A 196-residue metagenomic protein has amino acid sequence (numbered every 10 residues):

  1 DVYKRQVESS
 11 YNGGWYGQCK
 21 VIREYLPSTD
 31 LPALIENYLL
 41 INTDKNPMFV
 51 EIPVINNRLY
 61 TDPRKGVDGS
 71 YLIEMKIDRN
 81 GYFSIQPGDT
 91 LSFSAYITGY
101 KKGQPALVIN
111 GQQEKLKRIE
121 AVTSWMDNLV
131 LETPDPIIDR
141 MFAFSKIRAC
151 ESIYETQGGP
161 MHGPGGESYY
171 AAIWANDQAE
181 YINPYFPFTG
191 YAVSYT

Functional and structural regions predicted by a protein language model:
V2-Q6, T196: Conserved small/polar residues in nucleotide/adenosyl-binding loops
R5, R23, L34-E36, D177: Generic hydrophobic, aliphatic-rich segments that mediate packing or membrane embedding
R5, S10-T29: Low-complexity, acidic Ser/Thr/Pro/Gly-rich terminal tails and inter-domain linkers that flank the onset of structured
Q6, I22-L26, F93-A95, K146-C150 (+1 more regions): Secondary-structure boundary/capping motif
Q6-N12, T61, L116-I119, D127-N128 (+1 more regions): Intrinsically disordered, low-complexity boundary segments flanking structured domains
N12, P27-T29, S84, P134 (+1 more regions): Residues embedded in well-ordered secondary-structure elements
L26-V122: Extended acidic/polar, glycine-enriched regions that form or flank non-catalytic beta-rich accessory modules
T123-Y195: Substrate-binding groove/exosite segments of carbohydrate-active enzymes
